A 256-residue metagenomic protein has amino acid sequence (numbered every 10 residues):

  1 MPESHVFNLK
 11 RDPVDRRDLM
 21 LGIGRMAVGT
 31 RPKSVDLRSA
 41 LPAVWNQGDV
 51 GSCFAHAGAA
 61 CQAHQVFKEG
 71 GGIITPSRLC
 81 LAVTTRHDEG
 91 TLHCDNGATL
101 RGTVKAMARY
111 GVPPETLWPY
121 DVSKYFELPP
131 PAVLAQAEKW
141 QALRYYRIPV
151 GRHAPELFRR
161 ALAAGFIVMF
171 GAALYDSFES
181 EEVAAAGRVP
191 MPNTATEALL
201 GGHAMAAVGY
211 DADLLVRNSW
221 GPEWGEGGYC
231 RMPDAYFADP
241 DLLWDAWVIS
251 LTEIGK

Functional and structural regions predicted by a protein language model:
P2-H5, K10, R31-K33, S39 (+2 more regions): Predominantly the structural core of cysteine protease catalytic domains
P13-V14: Basic/aromatic DNA-contact patch characteristic of tyrosine site-specific recombinases
L19-R31: Blade/loop signatures of beta-propeller domains
V35-D49: Asp/Glu-centered strand-loop micro-motifs enriched in Gly/Pro and often flanked by an aromatic residue
P42, G70-G97: A contiguous, well-ordered beta/alpha segment that forms the leading edge of an enzyme domain
Q47-G71, A164, F170: Alpha-helical support elements that line or immediately flank enzyme active sites and cofactor-binding pockets
D49-V50, F54-G58, C80, T99 (+1 more regions): Catalytic-loop motifs flanking and including active-site residues across diverse enzymes
